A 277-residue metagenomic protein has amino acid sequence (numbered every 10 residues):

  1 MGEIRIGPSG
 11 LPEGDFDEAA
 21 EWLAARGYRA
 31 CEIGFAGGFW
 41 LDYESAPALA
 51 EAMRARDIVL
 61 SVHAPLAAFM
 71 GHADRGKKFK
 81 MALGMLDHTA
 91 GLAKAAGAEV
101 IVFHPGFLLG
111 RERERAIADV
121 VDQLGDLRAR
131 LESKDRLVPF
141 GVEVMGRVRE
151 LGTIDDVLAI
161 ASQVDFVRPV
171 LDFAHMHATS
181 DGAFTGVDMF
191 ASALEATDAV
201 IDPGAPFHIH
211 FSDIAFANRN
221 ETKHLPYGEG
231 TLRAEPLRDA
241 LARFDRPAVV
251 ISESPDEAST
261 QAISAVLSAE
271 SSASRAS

Functional and structural regions predicted by a protein language model:
M1-T89, R275-S277: N-terminal pre-domain/capping segments
I4-G10, C31-I33, L60-A64, I101-F103 (+4 more regions): Hydrophobic faces of well-ordered beta-strands that scaffold small-molecule active sites in alpha/beta enzyme cores
S9-E13, G34-G38, P65-A67, G106-L108 (+4 more regions): Active-site beta-loop-alpha junctions enriched in small/polar residues
A20-G27, L41-S61, D87-G97, R128-D135 (+3 more regions): Acidic (Asp/Glu)-rich catalytic clusters
E44-A50, F79-L86, I117-L124, I154-V157 (+2 more regions): Charged helix-capping and loop-helix junction motifs
H72-L171: Active-site acidic/histidine proton-transfer and metal-coordination neighborhood in alpha/beta enzyme cores
L127-E221: Acidic/histidine-rich catalytic cores of soluble enzymes
E257-R275: C-terminal helical cap(s) of enzyme catalytic domains, especially alpha/beta-barrels
